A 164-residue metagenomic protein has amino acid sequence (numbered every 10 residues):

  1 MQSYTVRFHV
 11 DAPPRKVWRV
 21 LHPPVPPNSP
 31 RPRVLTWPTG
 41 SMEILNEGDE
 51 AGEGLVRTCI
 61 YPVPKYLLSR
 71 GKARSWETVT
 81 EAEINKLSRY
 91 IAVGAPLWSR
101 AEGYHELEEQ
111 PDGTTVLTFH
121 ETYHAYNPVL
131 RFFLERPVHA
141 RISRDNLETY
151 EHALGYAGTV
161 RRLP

Functional and structural regions predicted by a protein language model:
M1-E50: Hydrophobic ligand-binding cavity/cleft-lining segments
M1-H9, V56, R74, L87 (+2 more regions): Intrinsic-disorder/low-complexity, polar/charged segments enriched in Ser/Thr/Lys/Arg/Asp/Glu/Gln
V6-F8, R74-E81, A92-G94, A101-E109 (+1 more regions): Hydrophobic/aromatic beta-strand elements that line small-molecule binding cavities or substrate pockets in beta-rich
V10-P14, V63-K65, P96, L107 (+1 more regions): Beta-strand elements of well-folded, non-transmembrane domains
D11-R15, D49-A51, T80-L87, E106-T118 (+1 more regions): A short, structured loop/turn motif at beta-sheet edges
N28-P30, T39-P96, E148, H152 (+1 more regions): Glycine-rich portal/gate segments that line the openings of hydrophobic small-molecule binding cavities
L97-E102, A140-S143: Amphipathic hydrophobic-ligand
V116, T122-P164: A conserved amphipathic terminal alpha-helix motif
